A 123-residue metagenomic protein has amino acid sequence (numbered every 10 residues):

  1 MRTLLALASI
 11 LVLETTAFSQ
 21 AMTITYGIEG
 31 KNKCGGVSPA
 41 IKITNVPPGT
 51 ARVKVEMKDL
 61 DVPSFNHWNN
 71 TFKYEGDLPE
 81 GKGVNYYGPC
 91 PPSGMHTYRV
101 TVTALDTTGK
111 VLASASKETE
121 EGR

Functional and structural regions predicted by a protein language model:
L4-L13: Sec-dependent N-terminal signal peptides
F18-R123: N-terminus-centered regions that define maturation/targeting leaders and the start of the first functional domain
